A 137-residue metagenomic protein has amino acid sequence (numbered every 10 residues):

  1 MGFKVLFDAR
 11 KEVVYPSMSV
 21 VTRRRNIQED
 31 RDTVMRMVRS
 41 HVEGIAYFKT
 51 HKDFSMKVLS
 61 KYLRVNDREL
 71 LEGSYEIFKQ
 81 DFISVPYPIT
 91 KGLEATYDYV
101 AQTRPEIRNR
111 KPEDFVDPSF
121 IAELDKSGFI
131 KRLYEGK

Functional and structural regions predicted by a protein language model:
M1-A9: Ligand-binding "clamshell"
M1-G2, M18-V20, F82, F120-A122: Short secondary-structure transition/capping segments
F3-K4, P16-V20, R24-R25, T96-Y97: Small-molecule pocket liners
D8-P16, L93: Short Pro/Gly-enriched coil loops immediately N-terminal to beta-strands
K11-V13, N26-I27, G44: Short, catalytically relevant binding-site loops at active-site mouths
V14-P16, I77-F78, D117-F120: Short secondary-structure boundary/hinge segments and terminal tails
E29-R110: Secondary-structure end/capping motifs
A101-K137: Conserved C-terminal helix/tail region of periplasmic/extracytoplasmic solute-binding proteins
